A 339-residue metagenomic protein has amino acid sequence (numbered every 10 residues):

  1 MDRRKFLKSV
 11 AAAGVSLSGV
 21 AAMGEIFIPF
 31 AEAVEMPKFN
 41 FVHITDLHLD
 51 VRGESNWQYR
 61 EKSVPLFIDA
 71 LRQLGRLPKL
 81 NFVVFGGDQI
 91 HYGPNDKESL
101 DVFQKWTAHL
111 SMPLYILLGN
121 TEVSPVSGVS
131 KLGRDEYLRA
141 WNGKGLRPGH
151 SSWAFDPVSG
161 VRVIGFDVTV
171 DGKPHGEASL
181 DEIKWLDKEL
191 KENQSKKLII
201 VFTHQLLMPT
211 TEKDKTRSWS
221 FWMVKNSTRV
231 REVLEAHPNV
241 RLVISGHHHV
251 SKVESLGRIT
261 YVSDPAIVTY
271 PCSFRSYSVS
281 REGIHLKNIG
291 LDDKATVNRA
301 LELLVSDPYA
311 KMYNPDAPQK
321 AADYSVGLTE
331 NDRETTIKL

Functional and structural regions predicted by a protein language model:
K5-F27: N-terminal export signals
F27-K97, S195: N-terminal active-site segment of His-dependent metallophosphoesterases
E35, R281-L339: A short C-terminal boundary segment appended to hydrolase-like catalytic domains
F39-V51, G160-V170, I200-F202, T260-P265 (+1 more regions): Active-site-proximal beta-strand elements of phosphoester/diester hydrolases
T45-F67, H91-P94, S124-L146, G172-A178 (+2 more regions): Acidic/histidine-rich helix-loop elements that form or flank divalent-metal/phosphate-binding sites at the catalytic
D50-G53, H91-P94, L118-S127, D171-P174 (+3 more regions): Active-site environment of divalent metal-dependent phosphoester hydrolases
Q73-V83, R162, P174-T260, N314-P315 (+1 more regions): His/acidic metal-ligating clusters that form di-metal
E98-N193, R229, S255-V262, C272-K287 (+2 more regions): Extended active-site neighborhood of metal-dependent phosphoesterases/phosphodiesterases
